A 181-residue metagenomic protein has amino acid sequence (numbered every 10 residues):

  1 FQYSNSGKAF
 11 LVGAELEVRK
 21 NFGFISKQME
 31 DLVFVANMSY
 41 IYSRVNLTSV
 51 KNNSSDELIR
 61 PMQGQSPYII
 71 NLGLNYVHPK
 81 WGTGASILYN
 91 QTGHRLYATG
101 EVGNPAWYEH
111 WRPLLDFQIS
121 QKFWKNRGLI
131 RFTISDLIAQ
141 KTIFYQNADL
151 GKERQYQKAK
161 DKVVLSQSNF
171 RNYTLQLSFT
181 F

Functional and structural regions predicted by a protein language model:
F1-A9, S43-N52, E57-G64, A98-G100 (+5 more regions): Extracellular/periplasm-exposed beta-strand and loop segments of Gram-negative cell-envelope proteins, dominated by
F1-R95, S178: Gram-negative outer-membrane beta-barrel transporters
I69, G82-G84, R112-D116, R127-L129 (+1 more regions): Active-site lining segments that contact anionic ligands and/or coordinate catalytic metals
N90-T99, Q121-F181: C-terminal beta-signal and adjacent terminal beta-strands/loops of Gram-negative outer-membrane beta-barrel proteins
